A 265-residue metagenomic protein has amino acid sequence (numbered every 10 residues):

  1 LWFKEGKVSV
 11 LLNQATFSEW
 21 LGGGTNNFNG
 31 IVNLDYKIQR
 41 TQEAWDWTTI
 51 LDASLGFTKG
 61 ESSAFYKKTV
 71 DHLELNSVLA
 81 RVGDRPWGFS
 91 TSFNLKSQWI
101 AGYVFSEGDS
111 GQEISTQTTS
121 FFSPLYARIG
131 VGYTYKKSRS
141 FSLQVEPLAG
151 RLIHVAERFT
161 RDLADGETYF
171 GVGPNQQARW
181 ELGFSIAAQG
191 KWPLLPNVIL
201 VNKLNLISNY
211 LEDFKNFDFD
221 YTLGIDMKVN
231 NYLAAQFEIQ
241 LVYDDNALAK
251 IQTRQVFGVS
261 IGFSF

Functional and structural regions predicted by a protein language model:
G6-V8, T49, T91-F93, V131 (+4 more regions): Membrane-embedded beta-strand positions of outer-membrane beta-barrel proteins
V10-T16, Q42-A44, A53-K59, L95-A101 (+5 more regions): Transmembrane beta-strands of outer-membrane beta-barrel pores
S18-G24, K59-F65, Q112-T119, T168-Q176 (+2 more regions): Extracellular loop and loop/strand-boundary signature of outer-membrane beta-barrel proteins
G23-F28, A64-D71, T119-S123, Q176-W180 (+2 more regions): Replace "Gram-negative outer membrane beta-barrel proteins" with "bacterial and organellar outer membrane beta-barrel
Y36-R40, S77, R81, Y135-K137 (+3 more regions): Residue-level signature of outer-membrane beta-barrel architecture
A44-W47, P86-F89, S140-L143, N197-L200 (+1 more regions): Repeated loop/turn-to-beta-strand initiation elements of outer-membrane beta-barrel proteins
Y66-E181: Outer-membrane pore/translocation modules
T253-F265: Outer-membrane beta-barrel "beta-signal"
